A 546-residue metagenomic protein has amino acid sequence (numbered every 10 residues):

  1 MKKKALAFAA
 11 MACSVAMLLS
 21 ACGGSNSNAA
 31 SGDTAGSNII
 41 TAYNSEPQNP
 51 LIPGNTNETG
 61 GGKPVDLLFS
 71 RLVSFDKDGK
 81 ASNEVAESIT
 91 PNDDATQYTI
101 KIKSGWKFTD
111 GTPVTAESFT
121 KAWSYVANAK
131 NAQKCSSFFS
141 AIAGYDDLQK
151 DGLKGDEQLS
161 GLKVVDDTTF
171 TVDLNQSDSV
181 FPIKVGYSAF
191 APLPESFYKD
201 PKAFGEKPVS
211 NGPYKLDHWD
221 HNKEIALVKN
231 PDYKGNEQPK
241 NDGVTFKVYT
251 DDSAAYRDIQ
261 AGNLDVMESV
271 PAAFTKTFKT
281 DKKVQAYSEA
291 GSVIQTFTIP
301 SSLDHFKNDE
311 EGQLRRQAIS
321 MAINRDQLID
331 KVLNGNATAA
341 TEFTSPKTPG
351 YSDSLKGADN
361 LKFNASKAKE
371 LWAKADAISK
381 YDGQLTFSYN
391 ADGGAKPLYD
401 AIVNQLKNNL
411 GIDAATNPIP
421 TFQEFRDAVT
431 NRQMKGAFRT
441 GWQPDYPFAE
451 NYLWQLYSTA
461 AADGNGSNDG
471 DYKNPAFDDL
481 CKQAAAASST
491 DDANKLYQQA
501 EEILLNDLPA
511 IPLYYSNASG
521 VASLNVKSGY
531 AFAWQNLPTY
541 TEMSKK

Functional and structural regions predicted by a protein language model:
Y43-D93, V209: N-terminal lobe/hinge region of extracytoplasmic solute-binding protein
T115-A122, D167-D173, G212-P213, N241-G243 (+3 more regions): Alpha-helical secondary-structure segments
S118, A127, N131-P194: Surface-exposed binding/hinge segments that line and control ligand-binding clefts or catalytic entry sites
D173-P239, G243: Gly/Pro-rich hinge or "lid" segments in bacterial periplasmic/extracellular proteins
F197-G205, D232-T277, S292: Ligand-site clamp/hinge motif
I329, D413-E424, W454-S523, K546: Extracytoplasmic/peripheral linker and loop segments enriched in polar/acidic and small residues with frequent Thr/Pro
T338-A375, G394-P397: Structural transition elements
G520-K546: Long beta-strand-rich cores associated with HINT superfamily self-processing modules
